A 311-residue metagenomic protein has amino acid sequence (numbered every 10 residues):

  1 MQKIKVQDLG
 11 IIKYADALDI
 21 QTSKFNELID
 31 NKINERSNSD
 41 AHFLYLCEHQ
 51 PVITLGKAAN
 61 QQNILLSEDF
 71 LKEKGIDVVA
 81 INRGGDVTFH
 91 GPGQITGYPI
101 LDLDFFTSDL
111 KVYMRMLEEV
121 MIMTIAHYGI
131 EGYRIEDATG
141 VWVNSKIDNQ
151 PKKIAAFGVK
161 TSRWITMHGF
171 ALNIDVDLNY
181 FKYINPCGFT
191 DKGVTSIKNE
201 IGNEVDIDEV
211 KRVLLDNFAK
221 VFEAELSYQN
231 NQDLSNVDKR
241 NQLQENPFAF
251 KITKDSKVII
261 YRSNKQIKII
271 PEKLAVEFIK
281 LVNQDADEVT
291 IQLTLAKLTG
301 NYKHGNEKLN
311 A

Functional and structural regions predicted by a protein language model:
M1-P151: N-terminal lobe of the biotin/lipoate ligase/transferase fold
I20-S23, M116-M123, E209-N217, K273 (+3 more regions): Long, highly charged amphipathic alpha-helices
L28-N31, Y128, V221-E225, D285 (+1 more regions): Solvent-exposed amphipathic alpha-helical surface segments
H42, K72-K74, D137-T139, H168 (+3 more regions): A generic structural signal for short beta-strands and their flanking turns/coil linkers
V52-T54, N60-Q62, W164, N179-Y180 (+1 more regions): Short, acidic Gly/Pro/Ser/Thr-rich loop/turn segments
I81-G84, I100-N236: Catalytic beta-strand/loop module used to bind and position nucleotide/cofactor moieties in cofactor-attachment
H90-P92, K160, T253: A short, compositionally biased micro-patch
N236-A311: Terminal leader/tail segments of proteins
